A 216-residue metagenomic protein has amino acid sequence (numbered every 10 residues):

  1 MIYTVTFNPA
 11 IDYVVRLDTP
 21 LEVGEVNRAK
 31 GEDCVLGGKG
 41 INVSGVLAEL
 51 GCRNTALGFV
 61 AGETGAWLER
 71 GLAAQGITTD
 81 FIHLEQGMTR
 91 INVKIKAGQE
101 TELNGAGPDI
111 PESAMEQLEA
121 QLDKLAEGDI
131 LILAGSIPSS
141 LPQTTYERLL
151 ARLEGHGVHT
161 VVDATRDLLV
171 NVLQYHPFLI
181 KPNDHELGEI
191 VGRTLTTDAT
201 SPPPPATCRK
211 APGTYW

Functional and structural regions predicted by a protein language model:
M1-L57, G65-W67: Glycine-rich phosphate/adenosyl-contacting loop at the front of the ribokinase-like
V5, F81, I132-L133, T160-A164 (+1 more regions): General beta-strand structural signal in soluble alpha/beta enzymes
V5-P9, F59-G62, L84, S136 (+1 more regions): Cofactor-binding loop segments of dinucleotide-utilizing enzymes, especially the Rossmann-like FAD- and NAD(P)+-binding
N8-A10, G98-E100, A106-P108, S136-S139 (+1 more regions): Short glycine-rich anion-binding loops that position phosphate/pyrophosphate groups of nucleotides and phosphorylated
V23-E25, E49-D129: Conserved N-terminal subdomain of the carbohydrate kinase-like
D109-L153, H159: Hydrophobic alpha-helical segments and helix pairs
T144-W216: Conserved phosphate/ATP/ADP-binding segment of small-molecule kinases
